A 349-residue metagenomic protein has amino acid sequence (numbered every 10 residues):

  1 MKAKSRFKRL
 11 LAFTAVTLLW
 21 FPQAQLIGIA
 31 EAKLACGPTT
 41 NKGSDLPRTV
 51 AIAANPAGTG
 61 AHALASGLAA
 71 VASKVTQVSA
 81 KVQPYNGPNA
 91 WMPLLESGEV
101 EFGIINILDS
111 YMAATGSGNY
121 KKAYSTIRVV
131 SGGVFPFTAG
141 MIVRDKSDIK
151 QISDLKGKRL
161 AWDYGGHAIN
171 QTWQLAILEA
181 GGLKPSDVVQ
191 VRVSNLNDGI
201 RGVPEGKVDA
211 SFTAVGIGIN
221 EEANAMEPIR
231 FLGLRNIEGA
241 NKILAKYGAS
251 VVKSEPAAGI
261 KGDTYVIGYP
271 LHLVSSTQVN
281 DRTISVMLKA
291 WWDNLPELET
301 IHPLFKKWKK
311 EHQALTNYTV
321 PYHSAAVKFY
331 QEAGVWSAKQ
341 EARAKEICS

Functional and structural regions predicted by a protein language model:
K2-T14, Q23-A24: Bacterial N-terminal signal peptides that target proteins for export
L19-I29: C-terminal segment of classical bacterial N-terminal signal peptides
I29-I52, D148-R159, N224, S324 (+2 more regions): Immediate post-signal peptide segment of exported/extracytoplasmic ligand-binding proteins
K33-M112: N-terminal (or domain-start) structured segment
A35, R128-K150, S275: Hydrophobic/proline-rich hinge and linker segments of small-molecule sensing/allosteric domains, predominantly
P47-R48, N197, E205, V215-E227 (+3 more regions): An extracytoplasmic/periplasmic, membrane-proximal ligand-sensing/linker region
P47-V75, S79-K81, F137-E205, T316-A325 (+1 more regions): Bilobed "Venus flytrap"/periplasmic-binding protein-like clamshell domains and structurally analogous long
I107-D109, T115-K121, S125, V143 (+3 more regions): Pocket-lining segment of extracytoplasmic ligand-binding domains
